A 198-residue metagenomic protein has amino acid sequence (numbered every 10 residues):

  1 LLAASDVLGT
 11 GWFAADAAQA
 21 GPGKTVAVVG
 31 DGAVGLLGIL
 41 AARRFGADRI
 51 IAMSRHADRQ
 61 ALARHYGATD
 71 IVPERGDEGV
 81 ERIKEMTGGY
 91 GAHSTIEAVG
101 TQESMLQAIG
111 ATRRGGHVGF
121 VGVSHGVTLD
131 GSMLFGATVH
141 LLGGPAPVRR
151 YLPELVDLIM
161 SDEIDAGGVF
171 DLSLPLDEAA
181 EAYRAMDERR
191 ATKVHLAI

Functional and structural regions predicted by a protein language model:
L1-D16, V28-L37: A glycine-rich, Thr/Ser-enriched phosphate-binding loop motif common to dinucleotide/cofactor-binding enzymes
A15, I39, Q60, M105-I109 (+1 more regions): Generic hydrophobic/aromatic pocket-lining and core-packing "Φ" positions
K24, G116: Glycine-centered, small-residue-biased loops immediately flanking beta-strands in adenine/cofactor-binding cores
T25-D31, R43-Q107: Adenosine-nucleotide cofactor-binding segment
H56, S124, P147: Residues in the short beta-alpha loop(s) of Rossmann-like NAD(P)-binding domains
L106-G110, R149-I198: C-terminal hydrophobic helical "lid"/dimerization subdomain of Rossmann-like NAD(P)H-dependent oxidoreductases
T112-R114: Helix-to-beta-strand junctions that scaffold the AdoMet/dcAdoMet cofactor pocket in Class I SAM-dependent enzymes
G122-T138, E154-D157: Rossmann-fold NAD(P)-binding glycine/threonine-rich loop
